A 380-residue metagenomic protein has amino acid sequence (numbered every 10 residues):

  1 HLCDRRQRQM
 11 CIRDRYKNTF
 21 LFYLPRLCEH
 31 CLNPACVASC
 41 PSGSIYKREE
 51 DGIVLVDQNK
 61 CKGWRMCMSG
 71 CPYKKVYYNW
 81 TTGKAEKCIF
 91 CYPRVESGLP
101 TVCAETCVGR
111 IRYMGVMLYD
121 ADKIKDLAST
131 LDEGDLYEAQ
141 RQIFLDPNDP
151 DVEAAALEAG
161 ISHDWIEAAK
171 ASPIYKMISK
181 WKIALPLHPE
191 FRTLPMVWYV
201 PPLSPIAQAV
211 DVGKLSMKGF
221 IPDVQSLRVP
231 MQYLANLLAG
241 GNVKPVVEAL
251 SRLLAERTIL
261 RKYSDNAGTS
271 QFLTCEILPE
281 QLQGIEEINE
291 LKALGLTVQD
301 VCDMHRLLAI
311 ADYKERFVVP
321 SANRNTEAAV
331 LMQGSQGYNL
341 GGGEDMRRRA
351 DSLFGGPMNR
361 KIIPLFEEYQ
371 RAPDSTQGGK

Functional and structural regions predicted by a protein language model:
H1-I12: Single conserved hydrophobic/aromatic residue that forms the stacking wall/gate of nucleotide- or nucleobase-binding
Q7, F22-G43, E50-K74, G83-T106 (+1 more regions): Cysteine-centered iron-sulfur cluster-binding motifs in ferredoxin-type domains/subunits of redox enzymes
R13-L21, P25: A structured beta-alpha segment of the ubiquitous adenosine-cofactor-binding alpha/beta core
Y16, E49, W80-T101, I111 (+1 more regions): Basic, glycine-/proline-tolerant helical and adjacent loop/strand elements that line or dock onto nucleic-acid
S44, Y77, L118: Active-site-proximal loop/turn and secondary-structure-junction residues that shape catalytic pockets, frequently
G109-S375: Long, compositionally biased charged/polar accessory segments in the mid-to-C-terminal portions of proteins
Q377-K380: Short acidic DE-rich linear segments
